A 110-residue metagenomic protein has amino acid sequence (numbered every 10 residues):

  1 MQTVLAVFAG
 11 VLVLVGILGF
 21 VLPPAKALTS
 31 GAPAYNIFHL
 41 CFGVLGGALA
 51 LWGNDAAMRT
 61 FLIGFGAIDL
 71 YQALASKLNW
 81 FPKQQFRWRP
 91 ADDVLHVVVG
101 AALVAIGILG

Functional and structural regions predicted by a protein language model:
M1-G110: Membrane-interface extramembranous regions
